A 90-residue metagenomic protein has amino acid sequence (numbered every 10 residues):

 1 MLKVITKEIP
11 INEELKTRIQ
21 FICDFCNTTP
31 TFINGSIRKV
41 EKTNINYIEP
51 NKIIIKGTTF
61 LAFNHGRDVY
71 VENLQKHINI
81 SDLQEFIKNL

Functional and structural regions predicted by a protein language model:
T6, N12, K16-C23, N27 (+3 more regions): Residue-level detector of alpha-helical secondary structure
C23-S81: Acidic, low-complexity, intrinsically disordered interaction modules
